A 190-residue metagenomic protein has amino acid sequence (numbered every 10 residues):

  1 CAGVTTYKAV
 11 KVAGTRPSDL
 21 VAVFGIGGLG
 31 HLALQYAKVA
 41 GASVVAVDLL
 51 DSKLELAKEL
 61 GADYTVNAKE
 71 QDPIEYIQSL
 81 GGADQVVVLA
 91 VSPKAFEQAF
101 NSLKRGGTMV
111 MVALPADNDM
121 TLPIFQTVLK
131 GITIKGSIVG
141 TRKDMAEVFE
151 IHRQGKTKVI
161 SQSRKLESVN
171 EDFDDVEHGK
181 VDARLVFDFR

Functional and structural regions predicted by a protein language model:
C1-Q71, E75: Mid-domain Rossmann-like dinucleotide-binding core that forms the NAD(H)/NADP(H) cofactor-binding site
S18, A62, G82-D84, T157 (+1 more regions): Local beta-strand N-terminus motif with an aromatic residue
D19, G107-T108: Glycine-centered, small-residue-biased loops immediately flanking beta-strands in adenine/cofactor-binding cores
D51, E97, R142-R190: C-terminal hydrophobic helical "lid"/dimerization subdomain of Rossmann-like NAD(P)H-dependent oxidoreductases
A68, V87-A90, F189: Short, well-ordered coil/turn residues at beta-beta hairpins and beta-strand->alpha-helix junctions within
Y76-V86: A short acidic, Gly/Pro-enriched loop at the edge of an enzyme's catalytic core that lines a small-molecule cofactor
L103-R105: Helix-to-beta-strand junctions that scaffold the AdoMet/dcAdoMet cofactor pocket in Class I SAM-dependent enzymes
A113-G131, S137, R142-E150: Rossmann-fold NAD(P)-binding glycine/threonine-rich loop
